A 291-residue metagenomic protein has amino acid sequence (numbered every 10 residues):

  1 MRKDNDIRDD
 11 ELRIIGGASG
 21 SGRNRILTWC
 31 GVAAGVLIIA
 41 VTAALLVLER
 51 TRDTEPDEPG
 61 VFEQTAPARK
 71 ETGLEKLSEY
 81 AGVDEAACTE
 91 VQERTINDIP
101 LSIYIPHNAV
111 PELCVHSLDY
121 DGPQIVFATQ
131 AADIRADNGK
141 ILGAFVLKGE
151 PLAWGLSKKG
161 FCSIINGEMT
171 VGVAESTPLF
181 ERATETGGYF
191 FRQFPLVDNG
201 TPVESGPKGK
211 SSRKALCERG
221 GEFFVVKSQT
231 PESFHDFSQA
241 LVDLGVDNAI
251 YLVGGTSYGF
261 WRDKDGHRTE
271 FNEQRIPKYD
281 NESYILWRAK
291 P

Functional and structural regions predicted by a protein language model:
R2-W154: Zymogen propeptides
A86-T89, S157-K159, S211, D280: Short beta-strand-initiation
Q92, F161, A215: Short, surface-exposed charged micro-motifs
I96-L101, N166-E168, E218-F224: Beta-strand-turn-beta hairpins that frame and shape the catalytic cleft of phosphate-ester-processing enzymes
T129-T201: Active-site-adjacent helix-turn-beta-strand microarchitecture at beta-sheet edges that either contains or buttresses
G139-L156, P207-G209, E218, E222-N248 (+1 more regions): Conserved, well-ordered active-site substructure
F191-A215, G220: Conserved beta-alpha junction segments in alpha/beta enzyme cores
